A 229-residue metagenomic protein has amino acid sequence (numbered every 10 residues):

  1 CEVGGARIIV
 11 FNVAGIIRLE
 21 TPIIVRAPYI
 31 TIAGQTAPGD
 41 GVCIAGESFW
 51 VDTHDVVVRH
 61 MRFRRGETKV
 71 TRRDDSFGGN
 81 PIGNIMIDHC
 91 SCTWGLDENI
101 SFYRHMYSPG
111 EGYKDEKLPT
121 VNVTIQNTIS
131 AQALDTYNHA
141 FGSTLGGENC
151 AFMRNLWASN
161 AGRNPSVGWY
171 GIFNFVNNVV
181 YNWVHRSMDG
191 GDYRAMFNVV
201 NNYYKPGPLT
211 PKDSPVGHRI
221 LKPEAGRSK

Functional and structural regions predicted by a protein language model:
E2-G5, I16-A33, D40-R59, R65-G83: Extracellular beta-strand-rich solenoid/capping regions of secreted or surface-exposed proteins that bind or remodel
A6-I9, K229: Hydrophobic beta-strand segments of well-ordered beta-sheets in folded domains
I8-I9, P38-C43, S108, T210-D213: Short amphipathic alpha-helical segments with coiled-coil-like heptad repeat character
P28-Y29, A33-G34, P38, H54-R65 (+6 more regions): Right-handed parallel beta-helix
N155, G168, N178, D189 (+1 more regions): Secretory-pathway low-complexity, repetitive Gly/Ala/Ser/Pro-rich segments with frequent Tyr
P208-K229: Long, ordered, amphipathic alpha-helical scaffolds
